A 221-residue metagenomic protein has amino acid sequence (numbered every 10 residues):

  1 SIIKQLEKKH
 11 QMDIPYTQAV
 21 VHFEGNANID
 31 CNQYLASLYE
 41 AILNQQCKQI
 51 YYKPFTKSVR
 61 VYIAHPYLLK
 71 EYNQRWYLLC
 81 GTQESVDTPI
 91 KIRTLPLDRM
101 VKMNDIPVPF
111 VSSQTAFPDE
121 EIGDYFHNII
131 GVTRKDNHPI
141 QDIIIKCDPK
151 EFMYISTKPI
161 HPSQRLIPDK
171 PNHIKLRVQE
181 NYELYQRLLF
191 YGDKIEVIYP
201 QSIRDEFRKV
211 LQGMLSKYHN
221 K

Functional and structural regions predicted by a protein language model:
S1-K53: Bulky hydrophobic/aromatic content
Q33, V59-H65, I140, P171: Short beta-strand-initiation
Y39-V86, K91-R93: Loop-centered beta-sheet repeat module
P66, N73, L97, D169-P171 (+1 more regions): Residue-level signal for tight coil/turn positions that link beta-strands
E84-G123: Flexible linker/loop signature enriched in Pro/Ser/Thr and Pro/Gly
I122-K221: Polybasic (Lys/Arg-rich)
